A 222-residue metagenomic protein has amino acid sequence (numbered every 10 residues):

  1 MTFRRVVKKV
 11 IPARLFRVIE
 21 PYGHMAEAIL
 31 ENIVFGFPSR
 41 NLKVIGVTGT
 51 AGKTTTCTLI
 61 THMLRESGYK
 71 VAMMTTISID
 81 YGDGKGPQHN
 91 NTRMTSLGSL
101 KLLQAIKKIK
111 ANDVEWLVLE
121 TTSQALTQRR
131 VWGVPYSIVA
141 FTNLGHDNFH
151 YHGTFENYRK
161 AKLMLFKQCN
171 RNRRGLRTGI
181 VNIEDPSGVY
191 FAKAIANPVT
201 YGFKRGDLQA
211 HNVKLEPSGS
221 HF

Functional and structural regions predicted by a protein language model:
M1-G46, T55-A72, Q104, R177 (+3 more regions): Short, basic phosphate-binding NTP loop
A26-E31, L97-L100, L119-A125, K160 (+1 more regions): Short gly/ser/thr-rich secondary-structure transition/capping motifs
N41-L42, N112, I138-F222: Acidic, Mg2+-coordinating active-site environments of NTP-dependent enzymes
G68-G82: Short beta-strand-centered segment that lines the nucleotide-binding/catalytic pocket of NTP-utilizing
K70-A72, W116-L117, P198: Hydrophobic anchor at the start of a short beta-strand that flanks the dinucleotide cofactor-binding loop
Y81-H89, D147-H152: A short acidic, helix-capping loop that chelates divalent metal ions and anchors anionic groups
K85-T122: Conserved nucleotide-sensing/catalytic segment adjacent to the nucleotide-binding pocket in NTP-handling enzymes
Q124-W132: Conserved helix/coil segment N-terminal to the catalytic DExD/H
